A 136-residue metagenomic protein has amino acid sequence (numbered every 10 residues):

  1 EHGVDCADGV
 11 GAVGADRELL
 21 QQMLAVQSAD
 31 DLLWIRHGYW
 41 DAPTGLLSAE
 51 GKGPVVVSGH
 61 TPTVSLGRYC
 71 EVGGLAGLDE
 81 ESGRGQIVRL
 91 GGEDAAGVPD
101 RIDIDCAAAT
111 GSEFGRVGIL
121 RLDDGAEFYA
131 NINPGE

Functional and structural regions predicted by a protein language model:
E1-I102, A108-S112: Acidic, His/Gly-enriched loop-helix segments that form or flank divalent-metal centers in metallo-dependent hydrolases
D5, G135-E136: Short, surface-exposed beta-strand-loop junctions and turns on beta-sheet-rich folds
L66-G67, E113, E127-G135: DEDD superfamily 3′-5′ metal-dependent exonuclease/proofreading module
P99-D100, L122-A126: Short, solvent-exposed coil/turn segments at beta-strand boundaries
I102-A108, Y129-P134: Catalytic Cys-His active-site segments of thiol-dependent hydrolases/isopeptidases
A109-F114, G118-L122, G135: Mg2+-dependent phosphoryl-transfer enzymes with acidic/Ser/Thr/Gly-rich catalytic loops
